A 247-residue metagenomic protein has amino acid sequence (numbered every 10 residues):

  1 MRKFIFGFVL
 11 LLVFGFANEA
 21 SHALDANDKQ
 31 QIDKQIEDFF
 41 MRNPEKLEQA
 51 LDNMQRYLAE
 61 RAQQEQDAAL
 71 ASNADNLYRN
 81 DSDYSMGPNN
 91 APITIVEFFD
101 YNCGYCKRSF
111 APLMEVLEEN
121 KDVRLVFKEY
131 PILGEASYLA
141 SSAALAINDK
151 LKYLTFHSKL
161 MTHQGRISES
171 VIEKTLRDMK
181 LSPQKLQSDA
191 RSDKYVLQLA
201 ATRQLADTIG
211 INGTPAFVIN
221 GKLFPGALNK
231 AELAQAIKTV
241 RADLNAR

Functional and structural regions predicted by a protein language model:
R2, F6-G7, F14-N73: N-terminal targeting signals for export/organelle localization
K3-I5, H22-K34, D38, R177-R247: C-terminal cap of thioredoxin/glutaredoxin-like
Q31, Q35, R42, K46-Q49 (+12 more regions): Extracytoplasmic/secreted proteins, especially bacterial periplasmic and envelope-associated proteins
R56-Y57, H163-R166, D193-V196: A short structural micro-motif
D75-I93, L117: A short beta-strand-turn-helix
D81-Y84, A111-P112, R203-Q204: A generic local structural motif
P88, E97, G226: Conserved strand-loop elements at the edges of beta-sheets that form or border functional pockets
V96, Y101-N102, K107-P183, Q187 (+3 more regions): Structural alpha/beta surface segment adjacent to cysteine/selenocysteine redox centers across thiol/disulfide enzymes
